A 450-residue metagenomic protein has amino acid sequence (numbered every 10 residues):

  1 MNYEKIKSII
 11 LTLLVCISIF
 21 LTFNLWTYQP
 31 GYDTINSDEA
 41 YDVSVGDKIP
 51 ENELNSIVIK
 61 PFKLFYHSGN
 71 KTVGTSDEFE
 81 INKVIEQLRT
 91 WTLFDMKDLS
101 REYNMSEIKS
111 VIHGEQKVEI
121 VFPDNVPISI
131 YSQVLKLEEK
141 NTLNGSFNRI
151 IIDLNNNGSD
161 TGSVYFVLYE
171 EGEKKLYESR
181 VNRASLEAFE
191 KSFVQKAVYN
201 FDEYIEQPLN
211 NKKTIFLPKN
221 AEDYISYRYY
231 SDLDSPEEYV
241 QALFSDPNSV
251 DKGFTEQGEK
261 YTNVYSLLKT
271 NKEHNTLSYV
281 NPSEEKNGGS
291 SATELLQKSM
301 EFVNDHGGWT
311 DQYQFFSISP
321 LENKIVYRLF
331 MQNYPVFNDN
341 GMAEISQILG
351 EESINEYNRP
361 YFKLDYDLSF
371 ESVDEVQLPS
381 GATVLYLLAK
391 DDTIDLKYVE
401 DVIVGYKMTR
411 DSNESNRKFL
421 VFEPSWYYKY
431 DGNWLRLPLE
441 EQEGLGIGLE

Functional and structural regions predicted by a protein language model:
M1-I6: Short, Lys/Arg-rich N-terminal segment immediately upstream of the first membrane anchor
K7-L25: Hydrophobic membrane-insertion alpha-helices, especially the h-region of bacterial N-terminal signal peptides
F20-S291: Preferential activation on post-signal-peptide N-terminal prodomains/segments of secreted or lumenal proteins
H67-K71, L349, K397, F419: Non-catalytic terminal regions of proteins
E80-V84, L88-T90, D95, E284-E322 (+1 more regions): Short, non-transmembrane alpha-helical segments in secretory-pathway proteins
E238-S278, W309-Y361, V402-W434: Exposed beta-strand-loop-beta-strand "reactive/processing" segments of non-cytosolic proteins
A343, Y357-K363, R436-E450: Extended intrinsically disordered, low-complexity coil regions enriched in Ser, Thr, Gly, Ala and often Pro
E352-L378: Short helix-loop boundary/capping segments
